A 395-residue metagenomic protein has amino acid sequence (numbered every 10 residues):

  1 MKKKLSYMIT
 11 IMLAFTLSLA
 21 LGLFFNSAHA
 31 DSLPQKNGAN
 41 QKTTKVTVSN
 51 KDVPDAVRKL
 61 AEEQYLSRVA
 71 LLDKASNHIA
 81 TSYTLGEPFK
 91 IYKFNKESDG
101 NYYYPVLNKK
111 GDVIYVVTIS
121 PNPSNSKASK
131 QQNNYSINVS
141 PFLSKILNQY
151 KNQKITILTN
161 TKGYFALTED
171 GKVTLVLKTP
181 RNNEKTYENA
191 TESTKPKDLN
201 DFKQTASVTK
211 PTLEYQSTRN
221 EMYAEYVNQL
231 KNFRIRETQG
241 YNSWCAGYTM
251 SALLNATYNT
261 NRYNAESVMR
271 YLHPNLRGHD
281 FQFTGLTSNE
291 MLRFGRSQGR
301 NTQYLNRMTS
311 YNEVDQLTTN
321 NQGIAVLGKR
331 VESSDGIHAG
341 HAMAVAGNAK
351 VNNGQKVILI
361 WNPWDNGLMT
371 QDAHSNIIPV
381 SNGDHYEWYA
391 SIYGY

Functional and structural regions predicted by a protein language model:
K2-M12: Bacterial N-terminal signal peptides that target proteins for export
A14-S18: Hydrophobic membrane-insertion alpha-helices, especially the h-region of bacterial N-terminal signal peptides
L19-A39: Sec-dependent signal peptide cleavage junction
A30-Q35, L143-T161, E169-D280: Active-site-adjacent structural segments surrounding the nucleophilic cysteine of cysteine proteases and isopeptidases
G38-I114, S120-F142, R270-G394: Conserved active-site-adjacent core of cysteine acyl-enzyme catalytic domains
Y103-P105, Y164-L167: Short beta-strand motif characteristic of blades in beta-propeller domains
V117-I119, F165, V176: Broad, structure-driven detector of short, well-ordered beta-strand segments within folded domains
N122-P123, T168-K172, P180-R181, A349-N352: Short acidic-glycine loop/turn motifs at beta-strand connectors
